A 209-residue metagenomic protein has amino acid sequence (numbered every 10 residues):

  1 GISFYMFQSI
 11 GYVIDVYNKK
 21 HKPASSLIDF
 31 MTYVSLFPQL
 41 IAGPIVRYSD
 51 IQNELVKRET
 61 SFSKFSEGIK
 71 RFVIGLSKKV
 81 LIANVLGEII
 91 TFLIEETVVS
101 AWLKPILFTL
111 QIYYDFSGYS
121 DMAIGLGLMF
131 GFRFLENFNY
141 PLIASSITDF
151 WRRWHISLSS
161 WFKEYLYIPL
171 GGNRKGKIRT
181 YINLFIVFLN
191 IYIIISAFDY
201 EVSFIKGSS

Functional and structural regions predicted by a protein language model:
G1-S209: Membrane-embedded transmembrane alpha-helical bundles that form the catalytic cores of multi-pass lipid-modifying
